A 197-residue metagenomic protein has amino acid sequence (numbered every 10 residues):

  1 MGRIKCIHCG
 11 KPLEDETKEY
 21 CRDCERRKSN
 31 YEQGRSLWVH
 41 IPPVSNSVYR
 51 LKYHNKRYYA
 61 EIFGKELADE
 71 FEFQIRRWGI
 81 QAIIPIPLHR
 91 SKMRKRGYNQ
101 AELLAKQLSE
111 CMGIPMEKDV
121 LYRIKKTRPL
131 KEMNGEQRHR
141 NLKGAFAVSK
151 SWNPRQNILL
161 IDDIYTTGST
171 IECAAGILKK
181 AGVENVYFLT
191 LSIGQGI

Functional and structural regions predicted by a protein language model:
M1-I197: Glycine-rich phosphate/pyrophosphate-handling loop used in enzymes and phosphotransfer proteins
